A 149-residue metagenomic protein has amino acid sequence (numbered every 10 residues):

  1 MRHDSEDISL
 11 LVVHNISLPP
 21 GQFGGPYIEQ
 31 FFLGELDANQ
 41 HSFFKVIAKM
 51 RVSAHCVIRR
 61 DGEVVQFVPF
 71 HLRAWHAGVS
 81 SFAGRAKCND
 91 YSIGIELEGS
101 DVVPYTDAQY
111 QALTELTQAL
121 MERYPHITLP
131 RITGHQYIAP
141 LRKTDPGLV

Functional and structural regions predicted by a protein language model:
M1-A86: N-terminal catalytic cores of peptidoglycan-degrading enzymes
A86, Y91, S100-V149: Basic/polar, cationic surfaces and motifs that engage anionic cell-wall and phosphate/carboxylate ligands
